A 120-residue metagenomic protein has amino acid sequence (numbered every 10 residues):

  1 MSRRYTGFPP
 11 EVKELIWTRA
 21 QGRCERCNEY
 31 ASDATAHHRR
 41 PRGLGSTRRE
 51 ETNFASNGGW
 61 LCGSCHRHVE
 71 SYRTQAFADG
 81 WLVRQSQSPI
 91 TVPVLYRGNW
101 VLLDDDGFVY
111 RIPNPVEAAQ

Functional and structural regions predicted by a protein language model:
M1-R23, S46-N53: Short, charged surface segments at domain edges that flank catalytic/cofactor-binding sites
R23, T35, L61: The −1 position to Zn-ligating cysteines in a subset of zinc-ribbon hairpins
E29-S32, F54-D79: Short Cys/His-centered divalent metal-binding micro-motifs
S32-D33, T91: Intrinsically disordered, low-complexity regulatory regions of eukaryotic proteins
D33-T47: Short recognition patches in nucleic-acid-associated and regulatory proteins
G43-W60, G80-L95: Short microdomains enriched in Cys/His and/or Lys/Arg
L82-Q120: Short flanking/linker segments adjacent to small metal-binding domains or redox-active Cys/His motifs
